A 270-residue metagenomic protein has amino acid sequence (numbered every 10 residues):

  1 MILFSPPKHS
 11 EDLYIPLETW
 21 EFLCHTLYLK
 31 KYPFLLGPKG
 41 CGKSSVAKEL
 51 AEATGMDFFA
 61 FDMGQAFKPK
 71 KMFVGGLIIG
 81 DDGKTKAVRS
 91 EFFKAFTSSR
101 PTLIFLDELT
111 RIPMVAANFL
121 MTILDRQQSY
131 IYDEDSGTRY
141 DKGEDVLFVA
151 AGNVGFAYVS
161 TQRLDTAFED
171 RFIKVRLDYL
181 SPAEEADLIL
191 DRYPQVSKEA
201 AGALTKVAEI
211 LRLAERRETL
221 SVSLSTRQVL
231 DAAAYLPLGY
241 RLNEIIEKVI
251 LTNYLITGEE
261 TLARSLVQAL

Functional and structural regions predicted by a protein language model:
M1-L270: C-terminal regulatory/interaction module of P-loop NTP-utilizing enzymes
